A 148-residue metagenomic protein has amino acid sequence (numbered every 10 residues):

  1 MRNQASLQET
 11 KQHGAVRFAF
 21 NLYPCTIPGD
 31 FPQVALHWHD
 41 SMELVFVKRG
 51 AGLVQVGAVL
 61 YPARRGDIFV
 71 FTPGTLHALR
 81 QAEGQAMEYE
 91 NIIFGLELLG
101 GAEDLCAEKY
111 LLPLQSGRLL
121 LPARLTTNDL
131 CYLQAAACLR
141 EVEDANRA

Functional and structural regions predicted by a protein language model:
M1-I68, T75, E108-K109, L119: Generic protein-terminus/edge-of-domain signal
R2-N21, L76-D144: A hydrophobic/aromatic-rich effector-binding and dimerization subdomain of bacterial HTH-type transcriptional regulators
